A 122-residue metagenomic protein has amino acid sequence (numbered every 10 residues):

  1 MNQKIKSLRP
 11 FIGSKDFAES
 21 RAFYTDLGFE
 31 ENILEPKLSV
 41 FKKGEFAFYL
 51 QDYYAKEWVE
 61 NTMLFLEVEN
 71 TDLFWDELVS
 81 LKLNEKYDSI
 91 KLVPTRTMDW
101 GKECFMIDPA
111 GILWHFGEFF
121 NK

Functional and structural regions predicted by a protein language model:
M1-A18, L64, F120-K122: N-terminal beta-strand motif that seeds the catalytic metal site of vicinal oxygen chelate
Q3-K6, K56-E60, T97-M98: Short glycine-enriched loop/turn motifs at secondary-structure junctions
F11-F48: Core segments of cupin and vicinal oxygen chelate
E35-K37, W58, M98-K102: Short acidic/glycine-enriched loop/turn segments that link adjacent beta-strands
E45-A47, K56, N70-F74: Short, charged/polar surface micro-motifs in flexible loops or helix N-caps
Y49-Q51, F105, W114-E118: Conserved beta-strand in the GNAT
Y54, L92, T97, E118-N121: Acetyl-CoA-dependent GNAT
F65-L113: Vicinal oxygen chelate
